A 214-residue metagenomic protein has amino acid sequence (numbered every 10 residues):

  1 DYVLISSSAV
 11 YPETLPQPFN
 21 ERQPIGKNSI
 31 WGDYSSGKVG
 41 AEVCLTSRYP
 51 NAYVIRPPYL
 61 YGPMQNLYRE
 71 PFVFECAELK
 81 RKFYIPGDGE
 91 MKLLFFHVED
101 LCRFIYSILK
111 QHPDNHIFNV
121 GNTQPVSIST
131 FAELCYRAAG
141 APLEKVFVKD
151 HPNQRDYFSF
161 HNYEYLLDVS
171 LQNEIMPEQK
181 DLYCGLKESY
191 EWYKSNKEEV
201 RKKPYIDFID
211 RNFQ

Functional and structural regions predicted by a protein language model:
S7-G32: Active-site "gating" loop of Rossmann-like NAD(P)-dependent oxidoreductase/epimerase domains
S29-I55, R69: Active-site Tyr-X1-5-Lys
N51-L93, C135-Y136: NAD(P)-dependent short-chain dehydrogenase/reductase
G62, P86-M91, F118-V126, D150 (+2 more regions): Glycine-rich Rossmann NAD(P)(H)-binding loop
F74-Y84, M91-V126, E133: Alpha-helical substrate-binding/gating segment
S107-Y157, I206, F213: Mid/C-terminal beta-alpha module of Rossmann-like enzyme folds, strongest in SDR-family dehydrogenases/epimerases
N153-E178, N196-E198: Conserved C-terminal active-site "lid" loop/helix of NAD(P)H-dependent oxidoreductases that clamps the redox cofactor
L182-Q214: Amphipathic terminal alpha-helices
